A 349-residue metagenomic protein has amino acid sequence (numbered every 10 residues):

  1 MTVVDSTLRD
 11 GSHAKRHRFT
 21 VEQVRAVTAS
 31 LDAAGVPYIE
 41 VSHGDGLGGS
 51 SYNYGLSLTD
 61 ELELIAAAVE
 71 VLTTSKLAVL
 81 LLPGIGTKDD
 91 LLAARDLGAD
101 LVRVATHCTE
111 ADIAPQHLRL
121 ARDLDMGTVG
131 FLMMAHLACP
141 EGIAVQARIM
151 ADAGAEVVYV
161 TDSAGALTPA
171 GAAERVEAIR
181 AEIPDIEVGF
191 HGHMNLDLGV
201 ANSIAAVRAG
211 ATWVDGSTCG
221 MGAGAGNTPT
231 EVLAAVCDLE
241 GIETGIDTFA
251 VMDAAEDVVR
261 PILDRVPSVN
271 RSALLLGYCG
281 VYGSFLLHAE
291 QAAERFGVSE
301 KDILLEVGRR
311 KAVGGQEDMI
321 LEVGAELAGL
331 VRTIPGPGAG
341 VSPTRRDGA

Functional and structural regions predicted by a protein language model:
M1-A349: Catalytic cores and adjacent flexible loops of soluble metabolic enzymes that perform enolate/carbanion chemistry on
